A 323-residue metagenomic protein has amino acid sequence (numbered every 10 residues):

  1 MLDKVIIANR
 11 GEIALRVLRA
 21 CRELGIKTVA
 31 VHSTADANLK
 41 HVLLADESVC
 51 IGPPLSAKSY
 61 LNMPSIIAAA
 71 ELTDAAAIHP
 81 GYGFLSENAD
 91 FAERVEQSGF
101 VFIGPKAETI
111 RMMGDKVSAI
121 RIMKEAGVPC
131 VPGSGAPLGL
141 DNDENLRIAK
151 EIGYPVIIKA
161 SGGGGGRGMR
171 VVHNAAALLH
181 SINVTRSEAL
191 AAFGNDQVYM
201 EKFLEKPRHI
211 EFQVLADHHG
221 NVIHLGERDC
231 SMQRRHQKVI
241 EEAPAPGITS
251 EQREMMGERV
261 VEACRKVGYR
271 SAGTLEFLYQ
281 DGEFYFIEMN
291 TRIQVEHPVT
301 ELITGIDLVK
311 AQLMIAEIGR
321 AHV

Functional and structural regions predicted by a protein language model:
M1-L275, Y279-H297, I303: N-terminal beta-alpha lobe that positions the nucleotide/phosphoryl donor in ATP/NTP-coupled carboxylate activation
G305-L308: Acidic/proline- and glycine-rich, intrinsically disordered low-complexity segments that serve as regulatory linkers
I315-A316: A short N-terminal helical cap/helix-turn-helix that marks the beginning of AMP-binding/adenylate-forming
A321-V323: Conserved small/polar residues in nucleotide/adenosyl-binding loops
